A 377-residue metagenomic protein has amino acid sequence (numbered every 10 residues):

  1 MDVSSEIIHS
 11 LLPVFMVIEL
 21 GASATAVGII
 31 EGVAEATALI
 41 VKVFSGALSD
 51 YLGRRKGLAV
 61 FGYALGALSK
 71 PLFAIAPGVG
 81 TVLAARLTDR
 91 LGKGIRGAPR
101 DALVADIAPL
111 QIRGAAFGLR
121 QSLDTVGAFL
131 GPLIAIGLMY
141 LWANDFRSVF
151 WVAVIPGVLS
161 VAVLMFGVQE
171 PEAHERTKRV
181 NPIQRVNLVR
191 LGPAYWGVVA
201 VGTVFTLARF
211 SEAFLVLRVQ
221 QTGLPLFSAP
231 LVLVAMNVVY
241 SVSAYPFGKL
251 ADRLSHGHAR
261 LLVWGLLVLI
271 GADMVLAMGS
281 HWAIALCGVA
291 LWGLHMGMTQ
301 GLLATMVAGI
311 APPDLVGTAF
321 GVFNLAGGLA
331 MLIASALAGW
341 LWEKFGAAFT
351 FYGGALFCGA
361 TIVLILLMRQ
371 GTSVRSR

Functional and structural regions predicted by a protein language model:
M1-A38, Y195-V232: Helix-loop boundary and gating motifs at the non-cytosolic
V14-E19, L130-S148, I333-F349: Transmembrane alpha-helix termini and helix-breaking/packing motifs in multi-pass membrane transporters
V41-R54, M139, S243-H256, W342-E343: Helix-to-loop junctions at the C-terminal end of transmembrane segments in multipass secondary transporters
G57-P71, V154, R260-V275, Y352-A355: Structural signature of the two symmetry-related core transmembrane helices
A85-V126: Cytoplasmic helix-loop-helix junction between adjacent transmembrane helices in 12-TM secondary transporters
V154-E175, T361-R369: C-terminal membrane-cytosol helix-exit motif in multi-pass small-molecule transporters
E170-V201: Juxtamembrane intracellular "pre-TM" segments in multi-pass secondary transporters
G257-L303: C-terminal transmembrane helical hairpin of 12-TM major facilitator-type secondary transporters
